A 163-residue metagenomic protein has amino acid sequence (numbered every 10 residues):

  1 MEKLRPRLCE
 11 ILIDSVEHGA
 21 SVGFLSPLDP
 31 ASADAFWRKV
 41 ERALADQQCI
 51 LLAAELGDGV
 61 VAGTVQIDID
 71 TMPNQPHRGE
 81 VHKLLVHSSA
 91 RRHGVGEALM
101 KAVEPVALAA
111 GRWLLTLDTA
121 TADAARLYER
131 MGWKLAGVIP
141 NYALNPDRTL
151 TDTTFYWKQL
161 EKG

Functional and structural regions predicted by a protein language model:
E2, P27, Q75-R78, H93 (+3 more regions): Non-catalytic, surface-exposed connector residues within folded enzymatic/regulatory domains
E2-K83, H87, M100-A102, V106 (+1 more regions): Acetyl-CoA-dependent GNAT
C49, L150-F155: Short hydrophobic/aromatic beta-strand or adjacent loop that forms the aromatic wall/cage of a ligand/substrate-binding
K83-L85, L114-D118, W157: Short aromatic/hydrophobic contact patches that present stacked aromatics for nucleic-acid/ligand binding
H87-S89, H93: Active-site acidic-Proline motif in GNAT/NAT acetyltransferases
H93, E97, K101: Residues forming the Rossmann-fold NAD(P)(H) cofactor-binding site
M100, A107-A120: Conserved GNAT acetyl-CoA-binding A-motif
T116-D118, A125, E129, K134-D152: Conserved catalytic-core motifs of GNAT/GCN5-like acyltransferases
